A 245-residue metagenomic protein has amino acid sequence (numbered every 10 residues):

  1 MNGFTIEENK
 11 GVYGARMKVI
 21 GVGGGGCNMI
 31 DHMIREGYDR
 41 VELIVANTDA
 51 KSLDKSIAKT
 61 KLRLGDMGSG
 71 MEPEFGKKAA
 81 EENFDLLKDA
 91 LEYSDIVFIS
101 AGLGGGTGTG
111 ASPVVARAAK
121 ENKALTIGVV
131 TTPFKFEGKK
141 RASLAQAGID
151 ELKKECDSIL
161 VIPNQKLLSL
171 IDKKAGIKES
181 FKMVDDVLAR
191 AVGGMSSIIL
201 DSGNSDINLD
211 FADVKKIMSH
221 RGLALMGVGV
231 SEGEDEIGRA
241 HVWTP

Functional and structural regions predicted by a protein language model:
M1-P245: Tubulin/FtsZ superfamily GTPase core signature
